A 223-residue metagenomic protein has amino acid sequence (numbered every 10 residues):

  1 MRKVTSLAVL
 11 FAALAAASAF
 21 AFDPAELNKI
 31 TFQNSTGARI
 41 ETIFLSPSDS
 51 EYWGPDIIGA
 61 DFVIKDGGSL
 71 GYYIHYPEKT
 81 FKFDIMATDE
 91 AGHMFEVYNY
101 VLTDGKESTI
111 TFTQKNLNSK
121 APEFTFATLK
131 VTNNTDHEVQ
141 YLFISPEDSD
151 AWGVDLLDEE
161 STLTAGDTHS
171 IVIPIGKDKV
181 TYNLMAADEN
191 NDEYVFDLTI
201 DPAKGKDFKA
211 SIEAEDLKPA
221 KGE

Functional and structural regions predicted by a protein language model:
M1-A8: Bacterial N-terminal signal peptides that target proteins for export
A8-A16: Bacterial N-terminal signal peptides
A17-D23: Sec/Tat signal peptide C-region and signal peptidase I cleavage site
T31-G37, K130-D136: Asparagine-centered strand-capping/turn motif at beta-strand->loop junctions
A38-T42, H137-Y141: Short acidic/proline- and small/hydrophobic-mixed sequence motifs that coincide with surface turns and coil-to-beta
E51-E78, D150-K177: Intrinsically disordered, low-complexity Pro/Gly/Ser/Thr-rich segments with frequent PxxP/GP/PP motifs and embedded
K79-E90, D178-N190: A short, solvent-exposed beta-strand micro-motif common in secreted/extracellular proteins
M94-F124, D192-E223: Extracellular beta-sheet/turn segments enriched in Thr/Pro/Gly and aliphatic residues
